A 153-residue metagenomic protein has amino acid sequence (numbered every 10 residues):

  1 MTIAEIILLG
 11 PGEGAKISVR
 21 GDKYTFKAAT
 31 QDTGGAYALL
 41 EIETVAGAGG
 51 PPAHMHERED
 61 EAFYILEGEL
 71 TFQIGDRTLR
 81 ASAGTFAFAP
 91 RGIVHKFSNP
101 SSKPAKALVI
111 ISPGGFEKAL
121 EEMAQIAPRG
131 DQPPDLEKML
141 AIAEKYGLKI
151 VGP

Functional and structural regions predicted by a protein language model:
I3, L8-G10, K27-T33: Extended interaction-bearing regions that mediate binding to partners or small molecules
L8-G10, D76-V94: Short acidic-glycine-tyrosine-enriched beta hairpin
A15-A53, E59-D60: A short glycine-rich, His/Asp/Glu-containing loop-to-beta-strand
G35, S82, R91-E117: Ligand-binding loop in jelly-roll beta-barrel domains
G49-P51, H56-E57, L70, F86-F88 (+1 more regions): Hydrophobic small-molecule pocket/channel-lining residues, especially in calycin-type beta-barrels
A53, I74-G75, H95-F97: Soluble, non-transmembrane catalytic domains of enzymes that act on hydrophobic metabolites at membranes
R58-L70, G75: Glycine- and acidic-residue-biased ligand/ion/polar-headgroup-sensing regions
E121-P153: Acidic/histidine-enriched, glycine/proline-rich intrinsically disordered or flexible terminal extensions
